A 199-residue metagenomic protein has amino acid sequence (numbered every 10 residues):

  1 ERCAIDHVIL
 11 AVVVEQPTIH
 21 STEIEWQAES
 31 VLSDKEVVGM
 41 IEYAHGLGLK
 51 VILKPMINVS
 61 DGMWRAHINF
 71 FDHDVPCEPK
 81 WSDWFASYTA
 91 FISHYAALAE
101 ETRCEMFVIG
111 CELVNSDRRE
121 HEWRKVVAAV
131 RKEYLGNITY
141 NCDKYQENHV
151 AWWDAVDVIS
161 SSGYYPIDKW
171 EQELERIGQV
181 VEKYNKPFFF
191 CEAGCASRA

Functional and structural regions predicted by a protein language model:
E1, F85-L98, D143-W152: Short, acidic/polar
E1, V37-E42, I92-A99, E120-A128 (+1 more regions): Generic structural signal for well-ordered alpha-helices, preferentially at hydrophobic/aromatic core positions
C3, T102, D154: Structured loop/turn residues at beta-strand edges in well-structured enzyme cores
D6-T22, K35-S116: Substrate-binding cleft and catalytic face of glycoside hydrolase catalytic domains, especially the flexible beta-alpha
T22-V31: Short glycine-enriched, charge-decorated loop/helix-capping segments at active-site entrances that position
W26-Q27, N69-H73, V126, A155-I159: Short, hinge-like loop/turn segments at secondary-structure boundaries
V31-D34, G39, H45-K50, K54 (+2 more regions): Glycoside hydrolase catalytic-domain groove-lining segments
F91, E101, M106, D117-N141: Active-site neighborhood of glycoside hydrolase catalytic domains
